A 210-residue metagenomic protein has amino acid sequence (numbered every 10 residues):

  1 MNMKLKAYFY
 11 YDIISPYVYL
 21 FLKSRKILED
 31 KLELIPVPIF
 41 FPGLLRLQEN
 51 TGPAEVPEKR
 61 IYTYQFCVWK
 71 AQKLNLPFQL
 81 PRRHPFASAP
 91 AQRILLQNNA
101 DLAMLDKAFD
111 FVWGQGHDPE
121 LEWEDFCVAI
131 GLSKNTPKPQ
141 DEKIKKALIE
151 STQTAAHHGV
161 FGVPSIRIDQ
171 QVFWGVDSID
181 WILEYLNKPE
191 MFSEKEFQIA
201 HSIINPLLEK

Functional and structural regions predicted by a protein language model:
M1-N2: Short, Lys/Arg-enriched N-terminal segments with co-localized hydrophobic residues within the first ~10-30 amino acids
L5-Y8, I14, V18-L32, K107-K210: C-terminal cap of thioredoxin/glutaredoxin-like
I13, Y17-V112, E196-K210: Structural alpha/beta surface segment adjacent to cysteine/selenocysteine redox centers across thiol/disulfide enzymes
